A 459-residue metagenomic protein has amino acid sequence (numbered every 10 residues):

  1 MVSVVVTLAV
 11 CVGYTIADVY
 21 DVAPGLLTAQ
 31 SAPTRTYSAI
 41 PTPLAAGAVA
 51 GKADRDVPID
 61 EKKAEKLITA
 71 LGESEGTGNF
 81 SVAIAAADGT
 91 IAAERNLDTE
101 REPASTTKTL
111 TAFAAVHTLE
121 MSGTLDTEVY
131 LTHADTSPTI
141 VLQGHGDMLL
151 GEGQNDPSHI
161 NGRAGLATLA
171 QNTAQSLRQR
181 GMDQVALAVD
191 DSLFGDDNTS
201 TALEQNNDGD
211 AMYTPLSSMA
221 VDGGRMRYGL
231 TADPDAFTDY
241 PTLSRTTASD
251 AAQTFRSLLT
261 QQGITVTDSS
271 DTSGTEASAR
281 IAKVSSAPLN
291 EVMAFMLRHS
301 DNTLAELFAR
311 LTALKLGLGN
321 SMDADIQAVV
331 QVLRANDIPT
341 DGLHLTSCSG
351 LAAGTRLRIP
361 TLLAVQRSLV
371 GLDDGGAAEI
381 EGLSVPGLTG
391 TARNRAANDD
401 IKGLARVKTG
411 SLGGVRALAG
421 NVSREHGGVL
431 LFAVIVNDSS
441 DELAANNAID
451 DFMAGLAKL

Functional and structural regions predicted by a protein language model:
M1-T36: Hydrophobic single-pass membrane-targeting/anchoring helices
P33-E102, M121, Q171-G181: Beta-lactamase-like hydrolase cores
E65-I68, S81, F113, D126 (+11 more regions): Extracytoplasmic/secreted envelope proteins and their assembly/folding machinery, especially bacterial periplasmic
N79, S137-S217, G224, L259-I264 (+1 more regions): Mid-domain, small-residue-enriched loop/turn segments at the edges of structured enzyme/sensor domains
G89, P103-M121, M219, T254-L259 (+3 more regions): Active-site SXXK
A93-E94, A313-L459: Small-residue-rich helix-loop
T118-A134, A211, D268-D271, G376-I380: Short, well-structured active-site flanking segments
V221-D373, A377: A small/polar active-site loop signature that marks catalytic segments
